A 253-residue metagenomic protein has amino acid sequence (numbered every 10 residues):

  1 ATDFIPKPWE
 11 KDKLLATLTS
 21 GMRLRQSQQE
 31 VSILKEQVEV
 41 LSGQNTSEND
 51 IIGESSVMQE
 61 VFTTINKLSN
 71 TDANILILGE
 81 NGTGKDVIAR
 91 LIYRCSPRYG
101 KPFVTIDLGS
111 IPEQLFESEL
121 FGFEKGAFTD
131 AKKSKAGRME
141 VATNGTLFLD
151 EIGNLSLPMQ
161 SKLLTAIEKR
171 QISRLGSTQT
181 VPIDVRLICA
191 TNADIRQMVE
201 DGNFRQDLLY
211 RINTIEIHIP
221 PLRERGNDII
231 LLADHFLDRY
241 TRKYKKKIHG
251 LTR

Functional and structural regions predicted by a protein language model:
A1-L41: N-terminal accessory segments that target, anchor, or regulate ATP-driven/P-loop NTPase machines and associated
K7, E54, R211, L222-R225: A Lys-centered signature of the CheY-like receiver
W9-L18, K162, T180, D207: C-terminal output helix
K13, V57-E60, D228: Charged catalytic carboxylate motif
L18, I65, A233: Hydrophobic "lid"/C-terminal helical patch of Rossmann-like NAD(P)-dependent dehydrogenase/epimerase domains
E39-P182, L187-A193, M198, L222 (+1 more regions): AAA+ ATPase active-site-proximal loops
G202-L222: A short helix-turn-beta junction within AAA+ P-loop NTPase domains corresponding to the substrate/partner-engaging
I229-A233, L237, Y244: Conserved Sensor-2/SRH helix of P-loop NTPases
